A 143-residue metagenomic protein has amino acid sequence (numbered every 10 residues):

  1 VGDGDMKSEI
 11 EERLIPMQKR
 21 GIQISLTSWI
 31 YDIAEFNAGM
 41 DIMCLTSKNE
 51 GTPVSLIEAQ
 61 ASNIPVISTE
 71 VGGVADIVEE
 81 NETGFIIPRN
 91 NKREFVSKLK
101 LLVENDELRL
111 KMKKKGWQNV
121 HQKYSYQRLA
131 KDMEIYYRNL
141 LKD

Functional and structural regions predicted by a protein language model:
V1-E9: Glycosyltransferase donor-sugar binding loop
W29, K48: Aromatic "clamp/platform" in nucleotide-sugar-dependent glycosyltransferases that forms part of the donor/acceptor
A34, D41, N63: A short alpha->beta transition loop at the rim of the catalytic pocket in nucleotide-sugar-dependent
P53-L56, V74: Short glycine/serine-rich donor-binding loops of glycosyltransferases
P65-S68, V78: Short hydrophobic beta-strand element within catalytic cores of glycosyltransferases and related nucleotide-activated
E80-N81, F85-K92, L101-E107: Conserved acidic donor-binding segment of nucleotide-sugar-dependent glycosyltransferases
E94, L101, L108-K123, L129-I135 (+1 more regions): A short, well-ordered alpha-helix in the C-terminal region of glycosyltransferases
